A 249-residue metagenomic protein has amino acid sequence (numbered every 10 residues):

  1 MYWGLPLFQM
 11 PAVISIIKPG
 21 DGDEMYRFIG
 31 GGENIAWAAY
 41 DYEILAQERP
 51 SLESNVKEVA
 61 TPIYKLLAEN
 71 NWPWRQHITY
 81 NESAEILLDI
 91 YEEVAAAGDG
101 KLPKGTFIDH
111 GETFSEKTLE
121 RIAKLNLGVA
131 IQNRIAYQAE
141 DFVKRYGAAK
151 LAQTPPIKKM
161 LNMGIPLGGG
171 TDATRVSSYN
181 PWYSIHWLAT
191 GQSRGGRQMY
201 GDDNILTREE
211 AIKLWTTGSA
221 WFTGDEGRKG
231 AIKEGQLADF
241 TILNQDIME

Functional and structural regions predicted by a protein language model:
M1-E85, D89, R121-G128, N133 (+2 more regions): Metal-coordinating catalytic core of metallo-dependent amide/deamination hydrolases
K65-R75, T79-T106, H110-G111, E116-L127 (+1 more regions): His/Asp/Glu-enriched, well-ordered alpha-helical/loop segment that forms or immediately abuts the divalent-metal
